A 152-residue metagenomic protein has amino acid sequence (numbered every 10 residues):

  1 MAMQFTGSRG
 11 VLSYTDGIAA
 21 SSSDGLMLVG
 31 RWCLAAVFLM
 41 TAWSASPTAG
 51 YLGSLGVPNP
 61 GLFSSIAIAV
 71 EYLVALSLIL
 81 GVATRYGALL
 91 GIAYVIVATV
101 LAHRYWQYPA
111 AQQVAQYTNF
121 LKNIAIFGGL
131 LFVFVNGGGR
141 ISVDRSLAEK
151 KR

Functional and structural regions predicted by a protein language model:
M1-Y51, P60-L73, L80-R152: Extended, low-polarity transmembrane helix blocks
S54: Functional cleft and adjacent loop/helix regions within the main domain that mediate ligand binding or catalysis
